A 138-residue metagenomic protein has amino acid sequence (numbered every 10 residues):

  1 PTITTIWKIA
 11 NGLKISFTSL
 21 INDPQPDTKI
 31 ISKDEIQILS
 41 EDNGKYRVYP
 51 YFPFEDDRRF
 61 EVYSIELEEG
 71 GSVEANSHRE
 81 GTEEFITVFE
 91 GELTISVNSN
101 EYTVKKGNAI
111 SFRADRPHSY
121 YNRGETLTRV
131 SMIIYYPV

Functional and structural regions predicted by a protein language model:
T5-L13, F17-I21: Hydrophobic micro-packing sites on short alpha-helices
S16-P50: Helix-adjacent hinge/juxtasegments
I38-G71, A75-N76, M132-V138: A short glycine-rich, His/Asp/Glu-containing loop-to-beta-strand
Y46-R47, R58, K105, A114-V138: Ligand-binding loop in jelly-roll beta-barrel domains
Y51, N98-A114: Short acidic-glycine-tyrosine-enriched beta hairpin
S64-E68, H78-I95: Short, conserved beta-strand element in jelly-roll/cupin
E74-R79, Y121-R123: Short histidine-centered beta-strand/loop micro-motifs that create catalytic or ligand/metal-coordination sites
F85, E92-T94, E101, P117 (+1 more regions): Structural motif
